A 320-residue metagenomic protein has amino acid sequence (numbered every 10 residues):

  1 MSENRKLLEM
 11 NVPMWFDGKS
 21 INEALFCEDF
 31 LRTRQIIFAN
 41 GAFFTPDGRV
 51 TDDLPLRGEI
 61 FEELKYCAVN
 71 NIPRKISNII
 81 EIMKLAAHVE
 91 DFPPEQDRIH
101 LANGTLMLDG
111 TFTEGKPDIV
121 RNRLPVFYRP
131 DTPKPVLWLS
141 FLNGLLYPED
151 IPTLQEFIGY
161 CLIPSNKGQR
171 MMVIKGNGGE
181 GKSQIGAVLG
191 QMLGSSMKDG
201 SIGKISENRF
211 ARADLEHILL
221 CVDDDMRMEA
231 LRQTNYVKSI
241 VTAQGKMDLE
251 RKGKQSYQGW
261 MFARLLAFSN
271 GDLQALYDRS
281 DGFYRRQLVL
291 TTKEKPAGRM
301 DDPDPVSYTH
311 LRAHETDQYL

Functional and structural regions predicted by a protein language model:
L31-G58, E95, I99-H100, T105-L219 (+1 more regions): P-loop NTPase catalytic core of nucleic-acid-dependent motor ATPases
D53-T105: Long, basic/Gly/Ser/Thr-rich N-terminal segments that mediate initial subcellular attachment or targeting
G200-I205, N235-Q255, P303: Substrate-gripping "pore-loop 1 plus following alpha2 helix"
F210-E216, L249-F268: AAA+/SF3 P-loop NTPase mechanochemical coupling elements
L220-V241, Y277-G282: Conserved AAA+/SF3 P-loop NTPase catalytic/coupling segment centered on the Walker-B
D225-M226, A263, A267-D272, K293-E294: A short beta-strand-to-loop transition that corresponds to the Sensor-1 phosphate-sensing loop of AAA+ P-loop ATPases
S280-K293: A short helix-turn-beta junction within AAA+ P-loop NTPase domains corresponding to the substrate/partner-engaging
T309-T316: Conserved small/polar residues in nucleotide/adenosyl-binding loops
